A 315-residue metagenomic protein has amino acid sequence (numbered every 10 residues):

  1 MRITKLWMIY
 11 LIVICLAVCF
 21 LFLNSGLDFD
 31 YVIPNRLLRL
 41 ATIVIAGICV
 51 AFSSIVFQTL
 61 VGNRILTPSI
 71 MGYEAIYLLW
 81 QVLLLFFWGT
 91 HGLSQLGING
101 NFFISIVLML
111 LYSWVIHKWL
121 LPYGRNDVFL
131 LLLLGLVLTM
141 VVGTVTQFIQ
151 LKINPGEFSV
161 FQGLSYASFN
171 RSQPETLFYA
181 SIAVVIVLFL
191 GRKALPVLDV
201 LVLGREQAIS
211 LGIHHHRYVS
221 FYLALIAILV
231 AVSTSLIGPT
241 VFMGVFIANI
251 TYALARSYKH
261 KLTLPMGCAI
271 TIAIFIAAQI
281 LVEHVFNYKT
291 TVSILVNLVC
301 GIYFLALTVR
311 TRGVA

Functional and structural regions predicted by a protein language model:
M1-A315: Alpha-helical transmembrane segments in inner-membrane proteins
